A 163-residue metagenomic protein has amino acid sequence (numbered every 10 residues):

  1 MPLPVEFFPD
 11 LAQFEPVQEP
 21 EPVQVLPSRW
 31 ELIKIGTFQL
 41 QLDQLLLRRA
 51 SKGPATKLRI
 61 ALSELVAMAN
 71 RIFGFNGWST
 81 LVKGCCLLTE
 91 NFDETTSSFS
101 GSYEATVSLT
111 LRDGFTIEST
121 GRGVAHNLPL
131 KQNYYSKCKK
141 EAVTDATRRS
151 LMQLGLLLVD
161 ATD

Functional and structural regions predicted by a protein language model:
P2-V66: N-terminal, Lys/Arg- and Ser/Thr-rich interaction peptides
A61, F73-N76: Glycine-centered helix-coil hinge/cap
F75-D163: Positively charged, aromatic-enriched nucleic acid-contacting surfaces
